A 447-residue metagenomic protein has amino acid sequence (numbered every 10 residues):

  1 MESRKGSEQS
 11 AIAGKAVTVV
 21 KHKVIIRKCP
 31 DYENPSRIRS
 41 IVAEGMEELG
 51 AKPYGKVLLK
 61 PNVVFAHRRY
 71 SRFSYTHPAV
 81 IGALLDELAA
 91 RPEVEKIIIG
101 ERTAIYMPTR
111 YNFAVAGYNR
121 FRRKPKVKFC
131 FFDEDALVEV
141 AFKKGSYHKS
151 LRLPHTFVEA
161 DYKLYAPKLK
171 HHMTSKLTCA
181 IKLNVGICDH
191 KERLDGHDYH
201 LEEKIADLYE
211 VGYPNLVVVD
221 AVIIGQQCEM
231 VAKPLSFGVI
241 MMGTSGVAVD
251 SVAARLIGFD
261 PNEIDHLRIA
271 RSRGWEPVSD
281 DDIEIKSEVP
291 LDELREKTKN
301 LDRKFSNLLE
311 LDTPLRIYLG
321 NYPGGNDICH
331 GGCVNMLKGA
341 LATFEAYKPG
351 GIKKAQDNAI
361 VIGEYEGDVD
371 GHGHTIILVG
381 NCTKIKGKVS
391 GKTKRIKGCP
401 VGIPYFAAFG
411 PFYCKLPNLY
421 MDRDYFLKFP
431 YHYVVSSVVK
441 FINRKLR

Functional and structural regions predicted by a protein language model:
M1-R447: N-terminal and secondary-structure boundary signal
